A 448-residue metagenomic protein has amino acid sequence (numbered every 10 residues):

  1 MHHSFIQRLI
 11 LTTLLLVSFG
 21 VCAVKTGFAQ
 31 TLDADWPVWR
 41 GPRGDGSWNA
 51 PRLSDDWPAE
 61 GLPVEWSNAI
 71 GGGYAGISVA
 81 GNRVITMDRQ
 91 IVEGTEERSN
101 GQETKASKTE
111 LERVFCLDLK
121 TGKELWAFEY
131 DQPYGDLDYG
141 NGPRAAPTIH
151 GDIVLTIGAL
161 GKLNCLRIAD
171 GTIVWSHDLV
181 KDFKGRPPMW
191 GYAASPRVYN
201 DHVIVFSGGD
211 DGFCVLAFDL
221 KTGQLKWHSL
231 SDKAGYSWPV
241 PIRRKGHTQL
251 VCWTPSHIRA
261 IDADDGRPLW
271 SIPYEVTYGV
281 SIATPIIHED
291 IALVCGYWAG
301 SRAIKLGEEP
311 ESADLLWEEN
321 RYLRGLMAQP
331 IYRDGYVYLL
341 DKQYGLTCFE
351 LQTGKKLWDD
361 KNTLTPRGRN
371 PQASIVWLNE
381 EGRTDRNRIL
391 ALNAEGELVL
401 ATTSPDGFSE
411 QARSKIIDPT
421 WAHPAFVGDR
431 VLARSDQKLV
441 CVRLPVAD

Functional and structural regions predicted by a protein language model:
M1-Q7: N-terminal secretory signal peptides that target proteins for export/translocation
I10-K25: Bacterial N-terminal signal peptides
G27-D448: Noncatalytic, solvent-exposed loop/strand surfaces of beta-propeller-type extracellular/periplasmic domains
